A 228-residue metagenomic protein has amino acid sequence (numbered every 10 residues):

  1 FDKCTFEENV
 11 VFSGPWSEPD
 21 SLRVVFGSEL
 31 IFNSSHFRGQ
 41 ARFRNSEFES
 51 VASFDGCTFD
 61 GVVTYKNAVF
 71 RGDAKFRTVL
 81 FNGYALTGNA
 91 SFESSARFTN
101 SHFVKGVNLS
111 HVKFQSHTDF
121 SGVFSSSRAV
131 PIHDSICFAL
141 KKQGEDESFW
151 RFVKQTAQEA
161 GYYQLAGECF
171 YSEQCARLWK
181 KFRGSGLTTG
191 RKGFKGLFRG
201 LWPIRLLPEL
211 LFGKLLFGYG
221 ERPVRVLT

Functional and structural regions predicted by a protein language model:
F1-L210: N-terminal leader/targeting and pre-domain segments
P208-T228: Pore-domain transmembrane helices of cation channels
